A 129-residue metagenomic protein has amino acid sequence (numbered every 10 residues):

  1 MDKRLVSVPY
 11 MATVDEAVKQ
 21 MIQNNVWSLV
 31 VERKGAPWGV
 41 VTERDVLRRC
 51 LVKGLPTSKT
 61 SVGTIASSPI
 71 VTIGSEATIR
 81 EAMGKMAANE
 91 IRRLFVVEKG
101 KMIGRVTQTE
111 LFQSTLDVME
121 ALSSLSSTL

Functional and structural regions predicted by a protein language model:
M1-R4, T42-T72, T78-A87, R105-L129: Tandem CBS (Bateman) regulatory domains
S7-N25, E32, T72-E90, V97 (+1 more regions): The conserved cystathionine-beta-synthase
E16, G39, R49: Short acidic/glycine-rich loop or secondary-structure boundary segments that cap or lie
E16-Q20, R33-G35, K53-L55, I65: Short hydrophobic/aromatic-rich motifs at helix boundaries and adjacent loops
M21-N24, L29-D45, M86, L94-E110: A glycine-centered beta-loop-beta connector
